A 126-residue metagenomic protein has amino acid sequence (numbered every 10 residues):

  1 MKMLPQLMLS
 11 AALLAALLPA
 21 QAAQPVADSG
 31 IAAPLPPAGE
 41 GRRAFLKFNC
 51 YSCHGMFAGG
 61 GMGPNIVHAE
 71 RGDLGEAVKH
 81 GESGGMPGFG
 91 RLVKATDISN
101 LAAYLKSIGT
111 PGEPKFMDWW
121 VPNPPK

Functional and structural regions predicted by a protein language model:
M1-Q6: Positively charged n-region of N-terminal signal peptides that target proteins for export
L7-A16: Bacterial N-terminal signal peptides
L18-A22: Sec/Tat signal peptide C-region and signal peptidase I cleavage site
A23-A38, K47-F48, P87-K126: Flexible coil segments in periplasmic/lumen-exposed cytochrome c-class electron-transfer proteins
A38-L46, S52-L92: Gly/Gly-Pro-rich "capping" loops immediately C-terminal to redox-active cysteine motifs in periplasmic/lumenal
